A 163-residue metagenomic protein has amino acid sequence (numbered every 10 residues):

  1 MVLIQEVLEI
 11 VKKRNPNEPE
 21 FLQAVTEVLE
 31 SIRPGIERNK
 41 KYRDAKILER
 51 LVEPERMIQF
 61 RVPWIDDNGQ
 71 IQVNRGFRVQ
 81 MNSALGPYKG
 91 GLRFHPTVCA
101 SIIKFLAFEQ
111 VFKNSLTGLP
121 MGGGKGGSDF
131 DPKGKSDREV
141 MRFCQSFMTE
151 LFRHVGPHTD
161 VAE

Functional and structural regions predicted by a protein language model:
M1-E163: N-terminal ligand-binding/catalytic initiation module
